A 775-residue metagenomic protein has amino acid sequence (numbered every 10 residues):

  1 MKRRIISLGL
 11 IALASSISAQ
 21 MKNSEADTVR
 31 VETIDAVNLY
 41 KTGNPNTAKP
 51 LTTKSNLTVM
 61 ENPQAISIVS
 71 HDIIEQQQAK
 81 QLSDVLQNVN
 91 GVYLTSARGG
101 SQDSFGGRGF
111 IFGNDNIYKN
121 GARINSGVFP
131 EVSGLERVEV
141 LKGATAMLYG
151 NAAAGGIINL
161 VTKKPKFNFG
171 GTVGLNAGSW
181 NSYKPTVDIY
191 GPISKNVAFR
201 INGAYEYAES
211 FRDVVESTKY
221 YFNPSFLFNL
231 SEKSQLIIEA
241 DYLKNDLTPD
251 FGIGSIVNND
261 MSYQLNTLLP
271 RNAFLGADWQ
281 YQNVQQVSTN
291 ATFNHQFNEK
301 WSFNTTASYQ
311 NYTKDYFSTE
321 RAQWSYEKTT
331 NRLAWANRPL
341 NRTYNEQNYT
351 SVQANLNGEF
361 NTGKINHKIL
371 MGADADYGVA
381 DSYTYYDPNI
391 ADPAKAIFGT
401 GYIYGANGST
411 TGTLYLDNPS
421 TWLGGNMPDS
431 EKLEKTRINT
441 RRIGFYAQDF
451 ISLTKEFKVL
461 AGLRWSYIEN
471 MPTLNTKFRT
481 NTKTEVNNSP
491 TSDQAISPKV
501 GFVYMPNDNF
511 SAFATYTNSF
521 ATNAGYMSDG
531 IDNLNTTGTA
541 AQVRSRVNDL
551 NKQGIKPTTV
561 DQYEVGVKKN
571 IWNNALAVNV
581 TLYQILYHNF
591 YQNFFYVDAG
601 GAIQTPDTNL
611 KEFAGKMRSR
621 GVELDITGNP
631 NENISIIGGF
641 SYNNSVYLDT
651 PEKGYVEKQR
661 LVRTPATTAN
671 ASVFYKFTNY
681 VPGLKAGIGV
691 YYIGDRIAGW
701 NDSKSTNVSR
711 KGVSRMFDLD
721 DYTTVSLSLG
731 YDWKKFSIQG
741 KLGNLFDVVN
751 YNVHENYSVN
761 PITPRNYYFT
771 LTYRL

Functional and structural regions predicted by a protein language model:
I34-N168, V565: Acidic, small-polar-rich N-terminal luminal/periplasmic segments of exported/outer-membrane proteins
G134-E136, M147-P224, L230-S234, V287 (+1 more regions): Outer-membrane beta-barrel translocator/receptor signature
D188-D213, S217-P224, N229, Q286-Q296 (+8 more regions): Surface-exposed extracellular loop regions of Gram-negative outer-membrane beta-barrel proteins
E206, S210, S225-Q296, N311-Q347 (+4 more regions): Acidic/polar loop-and-plug regions of large Gram-negative outer-membrane beta-barrel proteins
S231, Q347, N366-K368, D374-G378 (+3 more regions): Structural signature of Gram-negative outer-membrane beta-barrels, strongest in the C-terminal barrel of TonB-dependent
Q296-N298, S302-S308, D315-S318, G554-R620 (+1 more regions): Membrane-embedded beta-barrel scaffold of Gram-negative outer-membrane proteins
Q584-L586, L610-D702, T770-R774: Gram-negative outer-membrane beta-barrel transporters
Y691-R710, G730-L775: C-terminal beta-signal and adjacent terminal beta-strands/loops of Gram-negative outer-membrane beta-barrel proteins
